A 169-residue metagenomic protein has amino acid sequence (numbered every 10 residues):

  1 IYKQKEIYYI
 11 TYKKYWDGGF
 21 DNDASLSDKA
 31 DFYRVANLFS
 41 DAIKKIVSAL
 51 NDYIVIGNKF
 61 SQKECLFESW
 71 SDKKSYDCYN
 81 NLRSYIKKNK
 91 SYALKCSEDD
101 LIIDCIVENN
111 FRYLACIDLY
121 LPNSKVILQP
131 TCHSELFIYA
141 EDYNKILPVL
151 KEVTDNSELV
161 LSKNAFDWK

Functional and structural regions predicted by a protein language model:
I1-E135, A140-K169: Structured alpha/beta or helical-core interaction and ligand-binding surfaces enriched in interleaved
